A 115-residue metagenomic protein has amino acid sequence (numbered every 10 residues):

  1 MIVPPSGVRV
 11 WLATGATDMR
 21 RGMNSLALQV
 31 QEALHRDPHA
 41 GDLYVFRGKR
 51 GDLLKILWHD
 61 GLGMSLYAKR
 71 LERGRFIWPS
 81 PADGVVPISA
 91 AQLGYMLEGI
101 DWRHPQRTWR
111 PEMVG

Functional and structural regions predicted by a protein language model:
M1-G115: Polybasic/polar functional segments that serve as interface/processing modules
